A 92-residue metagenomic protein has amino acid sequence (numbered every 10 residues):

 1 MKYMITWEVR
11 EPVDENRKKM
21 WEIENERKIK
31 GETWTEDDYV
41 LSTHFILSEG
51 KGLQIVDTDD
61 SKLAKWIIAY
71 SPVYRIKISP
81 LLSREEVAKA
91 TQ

Functional and structural regions predicted by a protein language model:
M1-K51, T58-S61, R84-Q92: Short S/T/G/P-rich N-terminal loop/turn motif that feeds into the first structured element of a domain
K51-L53, R75: A common structural microfeature
V56-D57, P80: A structural signal for short, well-ordered beta-strand elements
A64-P72: Short amphipathic alpha-helices in soluble, non-transmembrane regions that often serve as interface/regulatory elements
V73-E85: Conserved short beta-strand edge segments in small beta-sheet-based binding/regulatory domains
